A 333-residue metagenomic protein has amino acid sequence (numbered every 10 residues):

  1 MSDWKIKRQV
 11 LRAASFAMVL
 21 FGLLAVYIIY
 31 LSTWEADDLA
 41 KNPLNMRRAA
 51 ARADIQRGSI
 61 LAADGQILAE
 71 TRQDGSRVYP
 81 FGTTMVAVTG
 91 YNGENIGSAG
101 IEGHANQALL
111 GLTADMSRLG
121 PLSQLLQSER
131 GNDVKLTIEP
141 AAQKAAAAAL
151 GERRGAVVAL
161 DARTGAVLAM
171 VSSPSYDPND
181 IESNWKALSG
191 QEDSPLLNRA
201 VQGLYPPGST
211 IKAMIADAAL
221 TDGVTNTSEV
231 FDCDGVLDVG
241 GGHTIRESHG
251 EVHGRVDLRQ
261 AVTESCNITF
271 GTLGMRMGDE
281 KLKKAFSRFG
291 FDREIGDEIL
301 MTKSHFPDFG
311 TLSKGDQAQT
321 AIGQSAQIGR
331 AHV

Functional and structural regions predicted by a protein language model:
M1-W185, P195, L204-S209, D232 (+1 more regions): Periplasmic/cell-envelope proteins involved in peptidoglycan metabolism and beta-lactam response
A63-D64, R163-S209, M214-H332: Beta-lactam-recognizing serine transpeptidase/beta-lactamase-like catalytic domain environment
